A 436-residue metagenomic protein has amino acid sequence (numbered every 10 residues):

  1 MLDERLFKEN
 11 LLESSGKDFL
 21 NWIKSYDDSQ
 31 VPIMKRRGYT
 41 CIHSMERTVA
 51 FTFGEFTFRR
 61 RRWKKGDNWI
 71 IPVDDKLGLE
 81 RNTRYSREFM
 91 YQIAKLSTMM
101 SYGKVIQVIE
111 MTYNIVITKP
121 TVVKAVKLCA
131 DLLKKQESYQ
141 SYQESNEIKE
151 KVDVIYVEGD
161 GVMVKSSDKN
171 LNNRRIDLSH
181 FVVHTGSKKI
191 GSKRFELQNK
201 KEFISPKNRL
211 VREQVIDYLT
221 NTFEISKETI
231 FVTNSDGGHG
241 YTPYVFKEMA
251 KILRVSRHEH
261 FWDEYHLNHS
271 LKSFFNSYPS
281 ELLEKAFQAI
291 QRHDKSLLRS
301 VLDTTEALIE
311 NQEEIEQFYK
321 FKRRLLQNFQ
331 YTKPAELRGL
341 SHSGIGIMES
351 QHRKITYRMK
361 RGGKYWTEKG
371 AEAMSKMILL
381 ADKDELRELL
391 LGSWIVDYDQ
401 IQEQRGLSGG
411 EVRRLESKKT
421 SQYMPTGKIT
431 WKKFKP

Functional and structural regions predicted by a protein language model:
M1-F19, S25, W63-P436: Catalytic center-proximal scaffold of phosphoryl-transfer enzymes
D28-N82: An N-terminal low-complexity regulatory-tail signal and nearby short nucleic-acid-interaction modules
